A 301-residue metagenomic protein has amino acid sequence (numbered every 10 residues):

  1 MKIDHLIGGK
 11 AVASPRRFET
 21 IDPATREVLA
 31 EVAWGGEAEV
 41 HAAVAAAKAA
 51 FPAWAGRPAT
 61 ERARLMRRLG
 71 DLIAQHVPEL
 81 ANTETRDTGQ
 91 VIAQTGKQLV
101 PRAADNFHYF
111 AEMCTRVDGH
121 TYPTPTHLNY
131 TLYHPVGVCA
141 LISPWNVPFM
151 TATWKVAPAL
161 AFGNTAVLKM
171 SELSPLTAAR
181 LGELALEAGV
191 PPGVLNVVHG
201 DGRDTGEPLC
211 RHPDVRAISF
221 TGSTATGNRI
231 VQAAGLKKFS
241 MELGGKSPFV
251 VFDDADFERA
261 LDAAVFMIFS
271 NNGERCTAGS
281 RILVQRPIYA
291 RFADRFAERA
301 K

Functional and structural regions predicted by a protein language model:
M1-E31, R64, R68, V117-I142 (+1 more regions): Terminal low-complexity tails and localization/encapsulation signals of metabolic enzymes
P23-T88, P287: N-terminal alpha-helical segment of soluble enzymes
R26, R62, E84, F107 (+6 more regions): Residue-level signal for inorganic ion chemistry
A45, R67-P78, I92-V117: Long amphipathic alpha-helix in the N-terminal Rossmann-like dinucleotide-binding domain of NAD(P)-dependent
G119-P192: Conserved small-residue-rich beta-alpha loop and adjacent elements that most often cradle the phosphate/pyrophosphate
L128-N129, N196-S219: A structured beta-alpha segment of the ubiquitous adenosine-cofactor-binding alpha/beta core
A178-E187, G202-P213, A225-L236, V250-D254: Active-site pre-lysine segment of PLP-dependent enzymes
A225-K301: ALDH superfamily catalytic-core signature
